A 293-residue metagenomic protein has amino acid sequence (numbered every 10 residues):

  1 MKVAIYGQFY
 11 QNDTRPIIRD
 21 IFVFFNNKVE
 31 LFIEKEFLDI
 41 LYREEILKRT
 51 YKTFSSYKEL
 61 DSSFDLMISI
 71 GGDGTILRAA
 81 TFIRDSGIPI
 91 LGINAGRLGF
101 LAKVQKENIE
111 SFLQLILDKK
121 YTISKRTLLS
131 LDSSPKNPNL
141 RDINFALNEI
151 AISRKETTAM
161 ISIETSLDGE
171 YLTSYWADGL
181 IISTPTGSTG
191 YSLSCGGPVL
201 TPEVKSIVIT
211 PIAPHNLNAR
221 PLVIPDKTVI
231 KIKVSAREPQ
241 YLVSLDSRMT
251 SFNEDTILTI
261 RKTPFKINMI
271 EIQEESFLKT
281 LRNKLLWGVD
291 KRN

Functional and structural regions predicted by a protein language model:
M1-L66, E107-T122, S133-N144: ATP/NTP phosphate-donor binding region
Y10, D73-T75, L98, T186-S188: Short glycine-rich anion-binding loops that position phosphate/pyrophosphate groups of nucleotides and phosphorylated
T14-R15, G74-A79, T189-S194: Short glycine/serine/threonine-rich phosphate/pyrophosphate-binding segments that cradle anionic phosphate groups
S69-D73, T81-F82: N-terminal glycine-rich "phosphate-gripper" loop used for MgATP/nucleotide binding and carboxylate activation
F82-A95, F100: Gly/Ser-rich helix-loop-strand patches that form or flank binding pockets for ribonucleotide-derived cofactors
R97-D178: Catalytic core of DAGKc-family lipid kinases
I152, D168-Y171, L217-N293: ATP/nucleoside-binding phosphotransfer catalytic cores, i.e., glycine-rich phosphate-binding loops
E170-N218: Gly/Ser/Thr-rich active-site loops/lids in small-molecule metabolic enzymes that frequently grip phosphoryl groups
